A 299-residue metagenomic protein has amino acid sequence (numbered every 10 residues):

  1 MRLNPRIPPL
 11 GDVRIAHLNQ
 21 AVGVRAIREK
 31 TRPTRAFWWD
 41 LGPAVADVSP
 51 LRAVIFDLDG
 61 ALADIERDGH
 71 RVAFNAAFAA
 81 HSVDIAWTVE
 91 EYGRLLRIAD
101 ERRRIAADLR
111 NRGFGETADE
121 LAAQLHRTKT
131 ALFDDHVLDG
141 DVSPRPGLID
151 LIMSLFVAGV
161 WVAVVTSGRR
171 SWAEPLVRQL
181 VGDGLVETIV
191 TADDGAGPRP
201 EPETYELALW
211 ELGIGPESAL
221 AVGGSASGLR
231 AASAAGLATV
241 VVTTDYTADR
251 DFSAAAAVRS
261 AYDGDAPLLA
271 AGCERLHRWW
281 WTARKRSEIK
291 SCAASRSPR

Functional and structural regions predicted by a protein language model:
R2-L51, R169-R170, E174-R299: Asp-based, Mg2+/Mn2+-dependent phosphohydrolase catalytic module
I27-P146, V157: N-terminal helical cap/lid subdomain that shapes the substrate entry/recognition surface in HAD-like hydrolases
A61, T166, G224: Conserved G/P- and acidic residue-centered "switch" motifs that form tight phosphate/ATP-binding loops in soluble
D68-R71, R102, I149, R169-S171 (+2 more regions): Alpha-helix N-cap/helix-start and coil->helix boundary motif
F74, L148-R178, A232: Substrate-recognition element of Asp-dependent hydrolases with the DxDx(T/V) motif
A106-R112, V162-V165, V177-L180, E187-T188: N-terminal-biased segments
G147-L151, T204-L207: Well-ordered alpha-helical segments embedded in enzymatic catalytic cores
